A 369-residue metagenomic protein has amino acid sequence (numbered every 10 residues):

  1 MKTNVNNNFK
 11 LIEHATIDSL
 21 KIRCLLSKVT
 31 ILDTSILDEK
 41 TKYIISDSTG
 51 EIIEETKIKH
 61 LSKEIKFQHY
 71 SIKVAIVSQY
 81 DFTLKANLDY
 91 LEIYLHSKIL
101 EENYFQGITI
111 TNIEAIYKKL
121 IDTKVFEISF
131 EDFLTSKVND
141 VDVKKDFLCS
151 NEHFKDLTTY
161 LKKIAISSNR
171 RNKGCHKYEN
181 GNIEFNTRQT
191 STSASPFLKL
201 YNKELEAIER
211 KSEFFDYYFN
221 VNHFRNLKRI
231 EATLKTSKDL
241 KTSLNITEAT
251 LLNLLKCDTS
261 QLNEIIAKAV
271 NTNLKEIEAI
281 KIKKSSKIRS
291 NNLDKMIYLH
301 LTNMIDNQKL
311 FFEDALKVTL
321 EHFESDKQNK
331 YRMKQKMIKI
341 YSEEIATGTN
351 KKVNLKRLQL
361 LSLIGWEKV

Functional and structural regions predicted by a protein language model:
M1-L316, V353-V369: Structured, helix-rich domain cores that form ligand/interaction pockets
I166, L301, S325, S342-E343: Short aromatic/hydrophobic-glycine micro-motifs
A315-S325: Short, aromatic/basic-rich helix-turn unit that serves as a nucleic-acid recognition element
K327-Q335: Helix-turn-helix DNA-binding segment
Q335-N350: Short, solvent-exposed alpha-helical "recognition" segments
